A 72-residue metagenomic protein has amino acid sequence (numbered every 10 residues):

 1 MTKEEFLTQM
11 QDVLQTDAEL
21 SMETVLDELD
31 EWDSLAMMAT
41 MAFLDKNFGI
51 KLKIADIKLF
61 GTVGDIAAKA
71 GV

Functional and structural regions predicted by a protein language model:
M1-W32, M41-A42, N47, K51-V72: Phosphopantetheine-dependent thiolation modules in NRPS/PKS and related acyl-activating systems
A36: Two-component histidine kinase catalytic core, primarily the HATPase_c
